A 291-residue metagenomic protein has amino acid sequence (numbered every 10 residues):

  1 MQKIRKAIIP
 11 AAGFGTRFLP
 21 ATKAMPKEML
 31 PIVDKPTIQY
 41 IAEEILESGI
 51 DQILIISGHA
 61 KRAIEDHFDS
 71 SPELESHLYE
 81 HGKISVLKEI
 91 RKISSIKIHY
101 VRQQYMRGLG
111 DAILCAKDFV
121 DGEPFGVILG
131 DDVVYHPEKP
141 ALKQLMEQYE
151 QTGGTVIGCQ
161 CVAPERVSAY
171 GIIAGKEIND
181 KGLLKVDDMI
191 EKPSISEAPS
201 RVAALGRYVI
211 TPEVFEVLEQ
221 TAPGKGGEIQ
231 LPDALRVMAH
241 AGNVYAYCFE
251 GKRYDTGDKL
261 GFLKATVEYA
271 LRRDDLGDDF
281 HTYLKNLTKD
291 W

Functional and structural regions predicted by a protein language model:
M1-I9, R17, P31, K35-P124 (+1 more regions): Conserved N-terminal catalytic core of the sugar/cofactor nucleotidyltransferase
Q2-I4, P124, G175, G182-K185 (+1 more regions): Conserved alpha/beta core of the MobA/IspD/sugar-nucleotide pyrophosphorylase nucleotidyltransferase superfamily
F14, D132: Active-site metal-binding loops of divalent metal-dependent hydrolases
M25-P26: Short alpha-helical oligomerization interface
M29, I98-Y100, T155-I157, V244-A246 (+1 more regions): Conserved beta-strand scaffold positions in the cores of enzyme catalytic domains, especially in NTP/NDP-utilizing
S85-I96, E177-L183, V237-A239: Short, conserved catalytic or adaptor-binding loops enriched in Gly and charged residues
I128-G130: Active-site acidic Asp-centered loop
V133-E216, T221, K225: Conserved core of the sugar-phosphate nucleotidyltransferase
